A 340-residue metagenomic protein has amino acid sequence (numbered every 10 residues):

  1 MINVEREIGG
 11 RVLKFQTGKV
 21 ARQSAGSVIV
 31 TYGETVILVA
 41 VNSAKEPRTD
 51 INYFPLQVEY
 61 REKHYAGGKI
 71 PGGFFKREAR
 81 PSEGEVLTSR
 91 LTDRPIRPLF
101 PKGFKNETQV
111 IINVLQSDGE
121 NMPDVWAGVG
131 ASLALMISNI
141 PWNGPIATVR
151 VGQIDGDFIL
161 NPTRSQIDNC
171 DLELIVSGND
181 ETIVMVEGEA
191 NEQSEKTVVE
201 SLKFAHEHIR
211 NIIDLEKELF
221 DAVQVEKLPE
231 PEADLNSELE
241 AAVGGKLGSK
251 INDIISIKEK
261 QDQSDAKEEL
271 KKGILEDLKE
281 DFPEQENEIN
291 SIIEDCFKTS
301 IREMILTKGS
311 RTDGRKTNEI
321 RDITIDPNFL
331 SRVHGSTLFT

Functional and structural regions predicted by a protein language model:
M1-A44, N52, E232-T340: Extended amphipathic alpha-helical scaffolds
M1-I2, I8-R11, A25, Y53 (+9 more regions): Alpha/propeptide regions of enzymes that mature by internal proteolysis
N3-V4, Q16-K19, S27-V28, K45-P47 (+7 more regions): A generic local secondary-structure boundary/capping motif
K14, L38, T92, K102-Q153 (+1 more regions): Glycine-rich anion/phosphate-binding loop at the beta-strand->alpha-helix junction
S24-T108, V114-N121, D180, E187 (+2 more regions): Glycine-rich, flexible beta-strand/loop modules in the N-terminal catalytic cores of phosphate-handling
Y65-E78, Q116-D124, A222-A241, G245: Short, surface-exposed loop/turn segments at secondary-structure boundaries that line and modulate
K102-T108, N143-P145, I212-E230, Q261-D262 (+2 more regions): Flexible, glycine/charged-enriched surface loops at secondary-structure junctions
N139-K258: Mobile "lid/hinge" segments at catalytic clefts and subdomain interfaces of large enzymes
